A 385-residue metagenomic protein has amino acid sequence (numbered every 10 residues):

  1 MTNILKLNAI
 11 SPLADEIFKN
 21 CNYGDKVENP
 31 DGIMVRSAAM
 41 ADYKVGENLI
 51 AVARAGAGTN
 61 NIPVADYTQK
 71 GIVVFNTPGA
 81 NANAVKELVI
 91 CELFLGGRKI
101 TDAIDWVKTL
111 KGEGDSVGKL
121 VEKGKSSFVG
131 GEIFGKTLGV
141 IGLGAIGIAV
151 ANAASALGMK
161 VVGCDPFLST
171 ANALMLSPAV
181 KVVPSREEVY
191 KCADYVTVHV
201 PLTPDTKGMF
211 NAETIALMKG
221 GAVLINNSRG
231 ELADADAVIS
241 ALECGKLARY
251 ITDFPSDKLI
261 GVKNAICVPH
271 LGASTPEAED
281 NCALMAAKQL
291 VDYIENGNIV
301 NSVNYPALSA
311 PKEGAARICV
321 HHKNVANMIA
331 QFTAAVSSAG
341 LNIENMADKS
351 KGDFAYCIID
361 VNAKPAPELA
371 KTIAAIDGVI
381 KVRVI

Functional and structural regions predicted by a protein language model:
M1-T77, K191, N211-E213, L217 (+4 more regions): An N-terminal-biased, well-structured beta-alpha scaffold segment characteristic of Rossmann-like dinucleotide-binding
A38-Y43, P166-K258, S274: Rossmann-like adenosine-cofactor binding region
P78-T137, N301-S302: Phosphate-binding beta-alpha-beta segment of Rossmann-like dinucleotide-binding domains, i.e., the NAD(P)
K86-D105, N152-M159, L284-N298, T333-S337: Oxidoreductase and adenylate-handling cofactor-binding alpha/beta cores
L143-G144: Glycine-rich Rossmann-fold phosphate-binding loop(s) that bind the pyrophosphate of adenine dinucleotide cofactors
G147-I148: N-terminal Rossmann-fold NAD(P) dinucleotide-binding loop
A212, G220-K312, H321-K323, Y356 (+1 more regions): Rossmann-like dinucleotide-binding domain for NAD(H)/NADP(H)
V300, N304-I385: A conserved regulatory-domain signal marking ACT and ACT-like small-molecule sensing domains and adjacent regulatory
